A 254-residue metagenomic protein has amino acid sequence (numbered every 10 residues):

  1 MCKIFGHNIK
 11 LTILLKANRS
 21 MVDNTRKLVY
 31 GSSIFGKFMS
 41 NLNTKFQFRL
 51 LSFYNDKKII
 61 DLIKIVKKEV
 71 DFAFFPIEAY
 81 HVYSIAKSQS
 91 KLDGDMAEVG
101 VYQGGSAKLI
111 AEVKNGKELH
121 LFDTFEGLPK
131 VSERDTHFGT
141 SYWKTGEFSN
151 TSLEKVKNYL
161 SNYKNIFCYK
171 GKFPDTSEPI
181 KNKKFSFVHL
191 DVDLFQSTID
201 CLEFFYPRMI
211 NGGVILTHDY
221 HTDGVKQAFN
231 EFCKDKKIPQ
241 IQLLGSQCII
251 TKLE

Functional and structural regions predicted by a protein language model:
M1-V70: Membrane-proximal basic amphipathic "stem/tether" segments
F48, K57-F72, Y83, K91-E254: S-adenosylmethionine/decaboxylated-SAM
I77-E78: N-terminal pre-P-loop "Q-motif" helix
